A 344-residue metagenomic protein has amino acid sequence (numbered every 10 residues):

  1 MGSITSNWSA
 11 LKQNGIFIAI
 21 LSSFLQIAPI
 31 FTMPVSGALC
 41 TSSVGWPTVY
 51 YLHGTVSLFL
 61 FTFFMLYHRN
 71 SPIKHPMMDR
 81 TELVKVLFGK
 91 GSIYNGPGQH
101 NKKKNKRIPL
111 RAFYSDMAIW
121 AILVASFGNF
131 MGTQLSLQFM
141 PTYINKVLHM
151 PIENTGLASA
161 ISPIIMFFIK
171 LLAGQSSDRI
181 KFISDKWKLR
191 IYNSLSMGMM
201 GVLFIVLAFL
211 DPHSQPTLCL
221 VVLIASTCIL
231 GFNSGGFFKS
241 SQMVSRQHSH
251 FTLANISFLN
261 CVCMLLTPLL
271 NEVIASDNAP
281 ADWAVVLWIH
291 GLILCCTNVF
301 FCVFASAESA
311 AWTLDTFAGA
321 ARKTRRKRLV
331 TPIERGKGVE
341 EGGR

Functional and structural regions predicted by a protein language model:
Q13-T41, T48, V56-S57, S162-K170 (+1 more regions): Glycine-rich segments within core transmembrane alpha-helices of 12-TM secondary carriers
N14-I16, C40-S115, V299-T324: Central mid-sequence intracellular linker of multi-pass
T41-G54, K188-I191, V273-L292: A membrane-interface helix-boundary motif in multi-pass transporters
P76-L135, F182-Y192, V206-F209, G336-G338 (+1 more regions): Flexible cytoplasmic loops linking transmembrane helices in multi-pass membrane transporters
R111, S115-K170, S234, T267: Extracytoplasmic gate region of multi-pass secondary transporters
I169-K186, A275: Helix-to-loop junctions at the C-terminal end of transmembrane segments in multipass secondary transporters
L189-G235: C-terminal transmembrane helical hairpin of 12-TM major facilitator-type secondary transporters
R246-D277: A late C-terminal transmembrane helix in Major Facilitator Superfamily
